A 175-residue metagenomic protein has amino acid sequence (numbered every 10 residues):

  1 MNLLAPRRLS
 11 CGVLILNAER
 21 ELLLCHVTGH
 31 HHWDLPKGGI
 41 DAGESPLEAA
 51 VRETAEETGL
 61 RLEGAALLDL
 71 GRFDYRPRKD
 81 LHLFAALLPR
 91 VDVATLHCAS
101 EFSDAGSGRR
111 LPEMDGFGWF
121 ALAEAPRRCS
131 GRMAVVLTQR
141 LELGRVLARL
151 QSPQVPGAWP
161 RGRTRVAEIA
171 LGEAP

Functional and structural regions predicted by a protein language model:
M1-L22: Conserved N-terminal beta-strand and adjoining loop/helix that marks the start of the Nudix/MutT-like hydrolase domain
R8-G12, K79-L83, M114: Short hydrophobic/aromatic beta-strand or adjacent loop that forms the aromatic wall/cage of a ligand/substrate-binding
N17-L60, A174-P175: Conserved Nudix-box catalytic region and its N-terminal flanking loop in Nudix hydrolases and closely related
R61-G71, A94: A short coil-to-beta-strand element that immediately follows conserved catalytic motifs
F73-S107, G118, V136-R140, G144-L147: Active-site-adjacent beta-strand/loop module that shapes the phosphate/pyrophosphate-binding cleft
R109-R128: Alpha-helix-centered segments that form part of catalytic cores
A123-P175: Charged phosphate-binding loop/patch that engages nucleotide di/tri-phosphates or the phosphate backbone of nucleic
